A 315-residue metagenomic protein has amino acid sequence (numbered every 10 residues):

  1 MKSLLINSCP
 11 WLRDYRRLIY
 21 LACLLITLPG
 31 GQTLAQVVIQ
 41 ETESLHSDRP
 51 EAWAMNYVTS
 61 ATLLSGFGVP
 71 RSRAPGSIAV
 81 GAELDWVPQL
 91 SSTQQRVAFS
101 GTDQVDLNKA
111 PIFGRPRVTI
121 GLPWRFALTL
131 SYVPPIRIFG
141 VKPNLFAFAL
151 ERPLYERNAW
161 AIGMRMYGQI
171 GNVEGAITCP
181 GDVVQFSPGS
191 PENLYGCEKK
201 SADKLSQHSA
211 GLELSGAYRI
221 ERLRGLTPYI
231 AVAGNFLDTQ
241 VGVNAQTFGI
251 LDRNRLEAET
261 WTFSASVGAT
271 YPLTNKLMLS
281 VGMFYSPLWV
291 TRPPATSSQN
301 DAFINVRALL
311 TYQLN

Functional and structural regions predicted by a protein language model:
M1-W53: Cleavable N-terminal export/targeting peptides
Q36-R157, G171: Transmembrane beta-barrel domains of Gram-negative outer membranes and organellar outer membranes
G76-I78, I112-P116, N144-L150, H208-L214 (+2 more regions): Hydrophobic, lipid-facing positions within transmembrane beta-strands of outer-membrane proteins
A82-W86, L128-P134, M164-N172, I230-F236 (+2 more regions): Transmembrane beta-barrel strands of outer-membrane/channel proteins
S91-R96, T102-K109, R137-V141, I170-H208 (+4 more regions): Extracellular/periplasm-exposed beta-strand and loop segments of Gram-negative cell-envelope proteins, dominated by
I120-L122, R152-L154, I170, G216-I220 (+3 more regions): Residue-level signature of outer-membrane beta-barrel architecture
R125-L130, R157-I162, L223-L226, L273-V281 (+1 more regions): Repeated loop/turn-to-beta-strand initiation elements of outer-membrane beta-barrel proteins
D301-N315: Outer-membrane beta-barrel "beta-signal"
